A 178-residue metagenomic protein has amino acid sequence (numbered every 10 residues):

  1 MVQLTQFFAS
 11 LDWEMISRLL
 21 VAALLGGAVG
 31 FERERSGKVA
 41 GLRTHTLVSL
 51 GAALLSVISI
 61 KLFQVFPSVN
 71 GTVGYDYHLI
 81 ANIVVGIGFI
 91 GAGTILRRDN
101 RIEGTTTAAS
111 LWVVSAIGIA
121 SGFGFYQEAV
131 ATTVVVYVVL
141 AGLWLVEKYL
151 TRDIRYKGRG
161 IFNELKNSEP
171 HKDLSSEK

Functional and structural regions predicted by a protein language model:
M1-Y77, Y126, E164-K178: Alpha-helical transmembrane segments and their membrane-interface boundaries that form or gate the permeation pathway
G26-V29, A52-I60, G86-T94, V136-W144: Alpha-helical transmembrane segments of multi-pass membrane proteins
G27-V39, I90-E103: C-terminal ends of transmembrane helices
R33-E34, I60-P67, G93, R97 (+2 more regions): Membrane-water interface at transmembrane helix exits
V73-H78, N82, E103-G104: Internal alpha-helical transmembrane segments of multi-pass membrane proteins
N82-G88, A109-V113: Hydrophobic alpha-helical segments embedded in the membrane of multi-pass proteins
A108-F125: Interfacial segments of multi-pass membrane proteins
Q127-K178: Canonical alpha-helical transmembrane segment with a positive-inside/aromatic-interface signature
